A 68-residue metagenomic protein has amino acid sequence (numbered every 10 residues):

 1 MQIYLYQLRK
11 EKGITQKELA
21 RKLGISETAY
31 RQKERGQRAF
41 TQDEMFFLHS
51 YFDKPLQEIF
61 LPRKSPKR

Functional and structural regions predicted by a protein language model:
I3-K22: Short basic helix-loop element that most often maps to the first helix and adjoining turn of HTH DNA-binding modules
L8-G13, S50, E58-R68: Short, charged recognition helix plus adjacent turn of helix-turn-helix-like nucleic-acid-binding domains
T15, S26-A29, P55: Short coil turns linking two alpha-helices in DNA-binding domains
I25-A39: Recognition helix of helix-turn-helix/homeodomain-like DNA-binding domains that insert into the DNA major groove
E34, E44, F52: DNA major-groove recognition helix of helix-turn-helix
Q37-F47: Short, basic-rich loop-to-helix N-cap that marks the start of a DNA-contacting helix
